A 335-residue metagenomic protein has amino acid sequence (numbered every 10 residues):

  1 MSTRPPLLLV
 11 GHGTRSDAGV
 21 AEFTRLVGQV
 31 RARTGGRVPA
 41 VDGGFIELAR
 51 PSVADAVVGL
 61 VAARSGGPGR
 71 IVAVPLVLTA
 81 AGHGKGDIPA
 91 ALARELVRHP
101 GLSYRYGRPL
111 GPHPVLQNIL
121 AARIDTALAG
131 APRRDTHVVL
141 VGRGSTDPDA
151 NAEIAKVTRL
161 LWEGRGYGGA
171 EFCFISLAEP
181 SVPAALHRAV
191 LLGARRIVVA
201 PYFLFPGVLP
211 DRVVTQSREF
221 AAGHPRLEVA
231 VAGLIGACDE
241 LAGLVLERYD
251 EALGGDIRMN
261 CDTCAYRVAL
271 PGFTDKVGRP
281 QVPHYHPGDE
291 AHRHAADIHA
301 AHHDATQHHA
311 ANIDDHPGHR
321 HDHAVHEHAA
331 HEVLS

Functional and structural regions predicted by a protein language model:
M1-S335: Active-site-proximal alpha-helix that buttresses catalytic centers in soluble enzyme cores
